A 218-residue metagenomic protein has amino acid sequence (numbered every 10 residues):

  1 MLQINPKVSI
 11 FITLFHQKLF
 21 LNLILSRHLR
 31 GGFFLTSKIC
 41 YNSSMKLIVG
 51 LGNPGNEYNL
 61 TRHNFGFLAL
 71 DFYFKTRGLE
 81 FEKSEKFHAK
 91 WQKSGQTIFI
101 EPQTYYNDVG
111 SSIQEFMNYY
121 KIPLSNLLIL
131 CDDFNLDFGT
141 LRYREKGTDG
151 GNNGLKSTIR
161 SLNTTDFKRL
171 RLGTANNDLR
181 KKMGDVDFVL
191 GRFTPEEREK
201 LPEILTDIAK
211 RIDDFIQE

Functional and structural regions predicted by a protein language model:
I4-K7, K18, N22, I39: Polybasic, lysine-rich low-complexity intrinsically disordered segments
I10, L14, K38-Y41: Short, positively charged and aromatic/hydrophobic N-terminal segments
H16-Q17, L21-L25, L29, F34-L35: Short hydrophobic targeting helices and cationic amphipathic motifs that mediate membrane/organellar targeting
K38-E145, K156, R160-L170, D178-V186 (+1 more regions): Nucleotide and nucleotide-moiety/phosphate-recognizing core
G151-G154: Hydrophobic alpha-helical segments within soluble ligand-binding/sensing domains
V189-R192: Intrinsically disordered, low-complexity regions enriched in acidic/Ser/Thr/Pro/Gln residues
